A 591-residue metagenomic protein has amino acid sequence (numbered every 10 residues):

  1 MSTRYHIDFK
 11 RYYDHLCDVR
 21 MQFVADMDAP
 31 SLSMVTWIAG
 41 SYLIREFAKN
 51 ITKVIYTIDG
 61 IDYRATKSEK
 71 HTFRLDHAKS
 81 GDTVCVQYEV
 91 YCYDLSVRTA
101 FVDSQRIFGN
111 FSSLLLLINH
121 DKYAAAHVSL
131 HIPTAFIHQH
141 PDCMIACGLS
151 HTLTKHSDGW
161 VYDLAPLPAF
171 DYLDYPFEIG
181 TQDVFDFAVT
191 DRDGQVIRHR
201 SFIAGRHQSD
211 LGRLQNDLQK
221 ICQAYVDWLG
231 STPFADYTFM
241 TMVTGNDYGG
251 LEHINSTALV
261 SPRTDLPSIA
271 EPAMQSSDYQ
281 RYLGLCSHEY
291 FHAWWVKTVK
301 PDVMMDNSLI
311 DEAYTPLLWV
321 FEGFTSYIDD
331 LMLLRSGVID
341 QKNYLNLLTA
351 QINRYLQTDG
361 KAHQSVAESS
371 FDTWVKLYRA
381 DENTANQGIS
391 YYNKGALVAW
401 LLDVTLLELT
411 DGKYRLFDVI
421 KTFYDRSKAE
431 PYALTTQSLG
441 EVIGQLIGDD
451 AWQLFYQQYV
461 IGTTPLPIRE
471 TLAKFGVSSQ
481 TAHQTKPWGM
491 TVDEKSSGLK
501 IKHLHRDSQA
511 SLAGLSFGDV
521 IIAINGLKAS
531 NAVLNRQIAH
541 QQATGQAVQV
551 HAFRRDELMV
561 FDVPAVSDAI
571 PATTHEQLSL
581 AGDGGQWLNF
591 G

Functional and structural regions predicted by a protein language model:
M1-W37: Early extracytoplasmic/domain-onset interaction patches
T3-Y5, C17-M21, V84-V86, A126-V128 (+3 more regions): Hydrophobic residues positioned within well-ordered beta-strands of beta-sheet architectures
E46-K53, T57, I61-F234, D247 (+1 more regions): Non-catalytic architectural context of zinc metalloproteases
F136, L229-P233, E289-T298, D302 (+6 more regions): A generic secondary-structure signal for well-formed alpha-helical elements
D186-L318, I328: Juxtacatalytic substrate-recognition/specificity segment
Q208-K220, S276-S277, R281, L285 (+9 more regions): Soluble non-cytosolic domains of exported or imported proteins
T257-T264, T298-V299, I310-K361, H551: Post-HExxH zinc-binding segment in Zn-dependent metallohydrolases
D329, I339-G591: C-terminal recognition in membrane/secretory proteostasis and scaffolding
